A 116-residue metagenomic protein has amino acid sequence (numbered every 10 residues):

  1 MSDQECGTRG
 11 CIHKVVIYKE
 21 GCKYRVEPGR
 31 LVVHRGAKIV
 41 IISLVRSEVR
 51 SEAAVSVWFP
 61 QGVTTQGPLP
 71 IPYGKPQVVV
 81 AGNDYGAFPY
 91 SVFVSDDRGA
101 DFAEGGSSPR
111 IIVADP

Functional and structural regions predicted by a protein language model:
D3-K38: N-terminal edge beta-strand
T8-G10, H34-G36, Q66, P70-P76: Solvent-exposed, conformationally flexible loop/turn segments
Y24, E48-S51, R98-D101: Short, surface-exposed beta-strand/loop "edge" segments at domain boundaries and coil↔beta transitions
R35, S51-A53, D84-P89: Short loop/turn segments at connectors of secondary-structure elements within structured domains
K38-R46: Short edge beta-strand/loop segments characteristic of extracellular beta-sandwich folds
S47-T65: Change to "...patches in solvent-exposed regions of secreted, membrane-anchored, or virion-exposed structural
G67-P116: Extracellular/periplasmic metallocenter environments
